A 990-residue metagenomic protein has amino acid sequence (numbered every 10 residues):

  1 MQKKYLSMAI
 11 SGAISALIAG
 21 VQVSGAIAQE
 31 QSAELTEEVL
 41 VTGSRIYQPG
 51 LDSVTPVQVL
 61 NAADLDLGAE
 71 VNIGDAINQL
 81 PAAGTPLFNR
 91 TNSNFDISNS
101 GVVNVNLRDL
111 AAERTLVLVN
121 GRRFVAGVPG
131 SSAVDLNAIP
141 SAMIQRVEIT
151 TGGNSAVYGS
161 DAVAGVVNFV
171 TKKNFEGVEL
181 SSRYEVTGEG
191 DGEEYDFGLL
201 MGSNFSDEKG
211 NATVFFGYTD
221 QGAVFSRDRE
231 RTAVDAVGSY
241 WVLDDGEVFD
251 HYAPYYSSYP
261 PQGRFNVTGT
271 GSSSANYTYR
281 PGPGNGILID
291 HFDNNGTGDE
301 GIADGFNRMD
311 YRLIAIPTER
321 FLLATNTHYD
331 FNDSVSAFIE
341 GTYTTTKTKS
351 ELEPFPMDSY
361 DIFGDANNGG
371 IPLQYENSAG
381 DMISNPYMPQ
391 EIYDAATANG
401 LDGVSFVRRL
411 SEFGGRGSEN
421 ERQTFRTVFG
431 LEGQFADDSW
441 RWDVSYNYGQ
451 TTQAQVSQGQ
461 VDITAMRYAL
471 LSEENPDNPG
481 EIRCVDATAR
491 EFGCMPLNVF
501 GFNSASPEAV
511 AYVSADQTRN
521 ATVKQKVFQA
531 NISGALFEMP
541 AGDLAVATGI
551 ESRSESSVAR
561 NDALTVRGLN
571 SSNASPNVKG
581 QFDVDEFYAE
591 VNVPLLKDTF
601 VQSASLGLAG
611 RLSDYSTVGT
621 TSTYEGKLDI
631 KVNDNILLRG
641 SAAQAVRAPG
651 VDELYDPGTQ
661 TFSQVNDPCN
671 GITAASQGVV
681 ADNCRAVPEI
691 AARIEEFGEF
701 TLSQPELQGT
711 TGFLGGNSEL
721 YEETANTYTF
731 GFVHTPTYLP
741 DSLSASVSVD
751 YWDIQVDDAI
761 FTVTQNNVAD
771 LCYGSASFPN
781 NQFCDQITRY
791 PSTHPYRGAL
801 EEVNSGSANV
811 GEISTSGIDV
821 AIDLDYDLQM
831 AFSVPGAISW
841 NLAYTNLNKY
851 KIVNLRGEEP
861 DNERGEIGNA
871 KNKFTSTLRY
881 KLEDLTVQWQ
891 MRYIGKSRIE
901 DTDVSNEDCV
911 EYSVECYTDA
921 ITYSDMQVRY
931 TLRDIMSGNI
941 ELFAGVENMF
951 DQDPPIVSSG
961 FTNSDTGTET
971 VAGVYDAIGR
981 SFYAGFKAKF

Functional and structural regions predicted by a protein language model:
M1-L80, R108, G198, G202-N204 (+4 more regions): N-terminal Sec signal peptide and the immediately downstream disordered periplasmic leader that contains the TonB box
S32-E34, N174-G177, G190, S206-K209 (+10 more regions): Short loop/turn motifs that connect adjacent beta-strands in outer-membrane beta-barrel proteins
I73-A76, V103-N106, D135-N137, D161-S182: N-terminal periplasmic accessory domains that precede and gate Gram-negative outer-membrane beta-barrel machines
N78-R123: Extracytoplasmic beta-strand/coil segments of soluble accessory domains associated with Gram-negative outer-membrane
R122-T151: Short acidic/polar hinge/loop motifs at secondary-structure boundaries that mediate gating or recognition
V224, R231-S239, T278, G282-T318 (+8 more regions): Surface-exposed, low-complexity loop segments enriched in small/polar and acidic residues
T464, N848-K851, R892-S905, Y930-F990: C-terminal beta-signal and adjacent terminal beta-strands/loops of Gram-negative outer-membrane beta-barrel proteins
T661, W840-D934, S959: C-terminal beta-barrel architecture of Gram-negative outer-membrane proteins
